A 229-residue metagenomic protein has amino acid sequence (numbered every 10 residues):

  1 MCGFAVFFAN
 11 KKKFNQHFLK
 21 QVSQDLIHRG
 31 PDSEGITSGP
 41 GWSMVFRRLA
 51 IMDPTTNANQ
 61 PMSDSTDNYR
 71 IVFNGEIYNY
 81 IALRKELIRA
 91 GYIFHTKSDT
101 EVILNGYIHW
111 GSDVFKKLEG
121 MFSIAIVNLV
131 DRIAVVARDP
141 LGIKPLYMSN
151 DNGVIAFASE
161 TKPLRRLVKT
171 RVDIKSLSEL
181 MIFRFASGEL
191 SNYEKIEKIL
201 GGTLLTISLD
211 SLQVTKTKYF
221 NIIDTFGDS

Functional and structural regions predicted by a protein language model:
M1-S229: Cysteine-centered catalytic environments shared across enzyme families
